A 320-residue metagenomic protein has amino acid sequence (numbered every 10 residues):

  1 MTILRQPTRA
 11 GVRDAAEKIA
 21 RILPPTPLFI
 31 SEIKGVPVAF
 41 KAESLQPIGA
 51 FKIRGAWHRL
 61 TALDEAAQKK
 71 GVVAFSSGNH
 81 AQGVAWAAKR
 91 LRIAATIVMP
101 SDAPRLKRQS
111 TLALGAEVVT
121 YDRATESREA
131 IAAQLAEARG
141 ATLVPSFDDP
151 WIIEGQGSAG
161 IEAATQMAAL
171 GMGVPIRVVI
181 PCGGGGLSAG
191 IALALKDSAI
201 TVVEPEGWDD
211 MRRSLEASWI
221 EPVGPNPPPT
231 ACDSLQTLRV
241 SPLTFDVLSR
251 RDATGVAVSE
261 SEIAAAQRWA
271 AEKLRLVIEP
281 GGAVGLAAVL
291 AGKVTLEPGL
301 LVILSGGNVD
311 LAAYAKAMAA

Functional and structural regions predicted by a protein language model:
M1-A320: PLP-dependent amino-acid enzyme catalytic core
